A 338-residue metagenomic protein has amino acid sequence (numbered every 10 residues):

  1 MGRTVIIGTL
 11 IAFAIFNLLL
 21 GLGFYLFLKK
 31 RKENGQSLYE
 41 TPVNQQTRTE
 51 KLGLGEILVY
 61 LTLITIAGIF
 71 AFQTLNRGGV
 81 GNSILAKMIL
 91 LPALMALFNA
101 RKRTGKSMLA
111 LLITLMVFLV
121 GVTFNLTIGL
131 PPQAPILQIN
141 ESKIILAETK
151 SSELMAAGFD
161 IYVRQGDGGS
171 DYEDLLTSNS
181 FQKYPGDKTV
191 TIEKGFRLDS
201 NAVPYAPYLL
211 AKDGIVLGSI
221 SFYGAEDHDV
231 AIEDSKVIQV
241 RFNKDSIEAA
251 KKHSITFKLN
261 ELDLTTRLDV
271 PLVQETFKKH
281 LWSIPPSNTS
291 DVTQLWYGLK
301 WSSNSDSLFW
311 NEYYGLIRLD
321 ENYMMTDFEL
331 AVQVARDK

Functional and structural regions predicted by a protein language model:
R3-I7, A12-N17, G53-K102: Membrane-embedded alpha-helical segments of integral membrane proteins
R3-T4, L130-P131, A156-K338: A cross-family detector of function-defining hotspots
F13-K30: N-terminal signal-anchor/start-transfer transmembrane helix
Y25-K32, L97-G105: Structural signal for the C-terminal ends of transmembrane alpha-helices and the immediately following loop
R31-L52: Membrane-interfacial, low-structure loops and terminal tails that flank and connect transmembrane helices in multi-pass
T104-L130: Internal/C-terminal transmembrane anchor helices
P131-I145: Alpha-helical transmembrane signal-anchor/signal-peptide segments
T149-A157: Amphipathic, non-transmembrane alpha-helical segments in extracytoplasmic/periplasmic proteins
